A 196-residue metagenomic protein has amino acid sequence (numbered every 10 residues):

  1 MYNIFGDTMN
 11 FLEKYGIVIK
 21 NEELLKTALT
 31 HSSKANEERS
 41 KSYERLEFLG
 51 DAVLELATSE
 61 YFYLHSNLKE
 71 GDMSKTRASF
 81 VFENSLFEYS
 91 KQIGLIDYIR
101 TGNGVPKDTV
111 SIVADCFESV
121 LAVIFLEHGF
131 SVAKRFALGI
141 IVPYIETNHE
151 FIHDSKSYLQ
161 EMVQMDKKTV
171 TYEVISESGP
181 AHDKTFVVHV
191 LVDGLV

Functional and structural regions predicted by a protein language model:
M1-V196: Double-stranded RNA-binding/processing signature
